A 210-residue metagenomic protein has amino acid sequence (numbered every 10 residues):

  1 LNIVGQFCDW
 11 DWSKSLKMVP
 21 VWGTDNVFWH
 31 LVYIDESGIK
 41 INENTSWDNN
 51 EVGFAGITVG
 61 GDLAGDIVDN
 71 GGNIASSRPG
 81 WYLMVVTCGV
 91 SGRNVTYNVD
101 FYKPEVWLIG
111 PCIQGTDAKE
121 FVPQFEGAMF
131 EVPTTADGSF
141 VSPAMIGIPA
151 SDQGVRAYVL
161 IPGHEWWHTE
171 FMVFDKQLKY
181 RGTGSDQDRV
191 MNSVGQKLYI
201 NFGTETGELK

Functional and structural regions predicted by a protein language model:
L1-K210: Insoluble glucan recognition modules
